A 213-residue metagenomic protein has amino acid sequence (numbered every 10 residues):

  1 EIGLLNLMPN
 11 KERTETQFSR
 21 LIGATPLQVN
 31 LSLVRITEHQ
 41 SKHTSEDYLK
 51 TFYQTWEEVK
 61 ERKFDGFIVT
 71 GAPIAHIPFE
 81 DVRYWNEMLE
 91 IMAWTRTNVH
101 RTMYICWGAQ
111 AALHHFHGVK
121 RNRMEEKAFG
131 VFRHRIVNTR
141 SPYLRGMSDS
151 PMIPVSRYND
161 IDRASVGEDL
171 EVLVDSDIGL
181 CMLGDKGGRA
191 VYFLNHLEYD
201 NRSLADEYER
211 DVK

Functional and structural regions predicted by a protein language model:
E1-E38, Y53, V59, K63 (+2 more regions): Amide-donor transfer/coupling interface in amidating biosynthetic enzymes
T14, H43, P78-F79, L113-H115 (+2 more regions): Short glycine-/acidic-enriched loop or helix-start segments at secondary-structure transitions that form or flank
T37-K50: N-terminal beta-loop-helix "entrance" segment that forms/cooperates in small-molecule cofactor or anionic ligand
T44-E46, A72, A111, D149 (+2 more regions): Residue-level signal for well-ordered alpha-helical segments
D47-K50, V82, N86, V155: Conserved phosphate-coordination/catalytic loops
V69-N138: Cysteine-nucleophile active-site neighborhood
